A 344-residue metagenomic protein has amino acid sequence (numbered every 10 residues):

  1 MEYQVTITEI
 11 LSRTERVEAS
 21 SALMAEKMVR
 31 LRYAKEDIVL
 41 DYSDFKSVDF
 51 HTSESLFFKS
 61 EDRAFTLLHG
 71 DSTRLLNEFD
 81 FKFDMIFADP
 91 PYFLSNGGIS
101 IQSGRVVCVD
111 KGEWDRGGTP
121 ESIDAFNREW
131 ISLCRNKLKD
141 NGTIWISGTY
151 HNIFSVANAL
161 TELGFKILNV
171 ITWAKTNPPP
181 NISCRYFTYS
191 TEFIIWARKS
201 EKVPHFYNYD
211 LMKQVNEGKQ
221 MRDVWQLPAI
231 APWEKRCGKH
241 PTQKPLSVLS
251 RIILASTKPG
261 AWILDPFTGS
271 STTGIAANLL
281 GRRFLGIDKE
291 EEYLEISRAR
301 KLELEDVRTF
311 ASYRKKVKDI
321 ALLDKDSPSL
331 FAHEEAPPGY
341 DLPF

Functional and structural regions predicted by a protein language model:
M1-I10: Short aromatic-glycine-(Arg/Gly/Cys) micro-motifs in beta-strand/loop hairpins
I10-S12, D62: Glycine-centered tight beta-turn/hairpin loop motif at sheet-sheet or coil-to-beta transitions
S12-S20: A short, exposed loop/beta-hairpin motif centered on an aromatic-Gly-Thr core
S21-I38: A short, charged, amphipathic alpha-helix used as a generic interaction element across diverse proteins
K35-L56: Short, mixed-charge low-complexity intrinsically disordered segments
S53-I296, G339-F344: Core catalytic lobe of class I
F57-L76, L304-H333: S-adenosyl-L-methionine
D288-D306, F310: A contiguous, mid-protein "functional segment" used to position or interact with cofactors/ions or partner subunits
